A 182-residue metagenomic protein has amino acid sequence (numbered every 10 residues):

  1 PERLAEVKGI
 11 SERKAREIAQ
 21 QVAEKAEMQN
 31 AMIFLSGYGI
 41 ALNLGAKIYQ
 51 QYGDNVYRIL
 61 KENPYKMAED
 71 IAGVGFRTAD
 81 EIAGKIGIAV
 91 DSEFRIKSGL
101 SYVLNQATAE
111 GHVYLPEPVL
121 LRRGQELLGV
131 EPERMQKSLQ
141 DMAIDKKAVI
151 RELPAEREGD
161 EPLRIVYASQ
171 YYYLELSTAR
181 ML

Functional and structural regions predicted by a protein language model:
P1-R164, M181: Accessory alpha-helical DNA-binding modules that contact the DNA backbone or grooves
R164-L182: Short, amphipathic alpha-helical interaction segments positioned at domain boundaries
